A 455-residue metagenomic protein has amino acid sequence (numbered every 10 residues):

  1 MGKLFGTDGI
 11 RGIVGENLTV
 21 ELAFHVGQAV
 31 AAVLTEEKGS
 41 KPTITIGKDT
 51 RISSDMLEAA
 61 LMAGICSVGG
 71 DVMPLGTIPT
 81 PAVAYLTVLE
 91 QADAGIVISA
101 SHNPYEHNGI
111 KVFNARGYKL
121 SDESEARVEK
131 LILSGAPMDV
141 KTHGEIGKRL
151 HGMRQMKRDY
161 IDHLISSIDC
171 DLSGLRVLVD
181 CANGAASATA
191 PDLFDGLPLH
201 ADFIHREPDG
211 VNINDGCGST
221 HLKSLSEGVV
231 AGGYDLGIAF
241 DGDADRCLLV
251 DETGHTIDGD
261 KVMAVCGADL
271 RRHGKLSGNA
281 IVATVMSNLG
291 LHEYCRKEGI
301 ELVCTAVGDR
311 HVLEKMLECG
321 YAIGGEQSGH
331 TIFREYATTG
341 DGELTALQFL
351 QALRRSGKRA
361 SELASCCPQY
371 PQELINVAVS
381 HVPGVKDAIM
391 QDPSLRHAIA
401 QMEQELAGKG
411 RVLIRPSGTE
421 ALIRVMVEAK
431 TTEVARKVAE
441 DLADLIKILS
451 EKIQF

Functional and structural regions predicted by a protein language model:
M1-A63, S67-V68, I146-L175, D387 (+1 more regions): An N-terminal, well-structured beta->alpha segment
F5-G6, I46, V72-T77, V97-I98 (+7 more regions): General beta-strand structural signal in soluble alpha/beta enzymes
D8, I46, V83, I96 (+11 more regions): Buried hydrophobic positions in well-ordered alpha/beta secondary-structure cores of metabolic enzymes
I13, N108-V230: Gly/Ser/Thr-enriched, mixed-charge loops and adjacent short helices that form phosphate/oxyanion-binding elements
A32, E36, S40-H107, D192-V250: N-terminal small/polar loop signature for handling phosphorylated ligands or for N-terminal nucleophile
G39-D49, M73, R176-V179, N279-V285 (+1 more regions): Short glycine-rich phosphate-binding loop at a beta-alpha junction
L75, A82, A126-I161, S166 (+2 more regions): Proline/glycine-rich low-complexity loops and linkers
L236, H273-F455: Phosphate-binding and adjacent anionic-ligand microenvironments
